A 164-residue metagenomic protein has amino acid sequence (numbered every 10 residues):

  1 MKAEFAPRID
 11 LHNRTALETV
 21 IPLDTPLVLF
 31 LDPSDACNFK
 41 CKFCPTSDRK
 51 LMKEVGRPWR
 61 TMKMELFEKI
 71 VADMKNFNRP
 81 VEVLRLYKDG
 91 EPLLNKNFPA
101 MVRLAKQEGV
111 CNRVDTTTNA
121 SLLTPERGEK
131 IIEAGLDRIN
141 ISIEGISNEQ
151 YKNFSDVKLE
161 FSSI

Functional and structural regions predicted by a protein language model:
M1-R138, E149-N153, K158, S162: Conserved alpha-helical substructure of the radical SAM core
I141-I143: Conserved phosphate-donor/acceptor-positioning beta-strand/loop module used by diverse small-molecule
I146: Conserved nucleotide-binding/hydrolysis micro-motifs of P-loop NTPases
